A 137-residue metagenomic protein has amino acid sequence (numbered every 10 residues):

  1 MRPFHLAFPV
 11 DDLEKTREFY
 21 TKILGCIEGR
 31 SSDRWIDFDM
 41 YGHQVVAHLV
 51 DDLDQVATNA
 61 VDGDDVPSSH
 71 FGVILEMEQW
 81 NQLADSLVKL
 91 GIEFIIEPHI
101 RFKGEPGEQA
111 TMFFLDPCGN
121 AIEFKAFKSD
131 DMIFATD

Functional and structural regions predicted by a protein language model:
M1-E14, H70-F71, L75, A126-D137: N-terminal beta-strand motif that seeds the catalytic metal site of vicinal oxygen chelate
M1-R2, D64-S68, E105-P106: Short glycine-enriched loop/turn motifs at secondary-structure junctions
P9-D52: Core segments of cupin and vicinal oxygen chelate
K15-T16, E78-L83: Short, conserved charged micro-motifs
V46-A47, L53-A57, D130-I133: A short local loop/turn or secondary-structure capping micro-motif enriched for an aromatic residue
N59-I74: Helix-adjacent hinge/juxtasegments
A84-D137: Vicinal oxygen chelate
